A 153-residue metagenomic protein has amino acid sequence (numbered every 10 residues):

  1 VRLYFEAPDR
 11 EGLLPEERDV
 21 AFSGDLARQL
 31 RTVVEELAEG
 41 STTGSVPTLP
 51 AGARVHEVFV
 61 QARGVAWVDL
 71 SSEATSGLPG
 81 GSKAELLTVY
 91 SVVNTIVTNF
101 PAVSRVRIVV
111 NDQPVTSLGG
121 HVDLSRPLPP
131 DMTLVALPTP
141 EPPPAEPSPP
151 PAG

Functional and structural regions predicted by a protein language model:
V1-G153: Bimodal "functional hotspot" detector
